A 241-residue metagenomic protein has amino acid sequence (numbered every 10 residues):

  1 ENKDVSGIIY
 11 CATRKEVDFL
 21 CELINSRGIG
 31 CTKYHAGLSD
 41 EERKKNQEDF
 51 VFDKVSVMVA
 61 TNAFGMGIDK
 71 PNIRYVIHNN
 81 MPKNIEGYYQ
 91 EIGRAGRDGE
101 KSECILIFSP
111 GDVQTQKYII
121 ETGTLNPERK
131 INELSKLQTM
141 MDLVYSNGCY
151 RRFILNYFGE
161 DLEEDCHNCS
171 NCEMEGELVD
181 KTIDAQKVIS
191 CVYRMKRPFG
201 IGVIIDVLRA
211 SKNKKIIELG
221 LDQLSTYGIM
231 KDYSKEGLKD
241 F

Functional and structural regions predicted by a protein language model:
E1-P127, S135, L162-E164, N171: Helicase motor core with emphasis on the C-terminal RecA-like subdomain
K3, N147, R197: Flexible coil/turn residues that form the inter-helical turn or adjacent wing/linker of helix-turn-helix
F50, V144, V192-K196: Short helix-to-turn junction characteristic of helix-turn-helix DNA-binding domains, especially the helix
N72, T115, I119, K136-M140 (+4 more regions): A general alpha-helix detector
I107-G111, S146, Y157-D161, V207-S211: Short acidic/histidine-centered micro-motifs embedded in hydrophobic/aromatic stretches that mark compact functional
N132-E133, E163-F241: Accessory DNA-binding and partner-docking regions appended to nucleic-acid-acting proteins, especially the terminal
K136-L162: C-terminal accessory regions
